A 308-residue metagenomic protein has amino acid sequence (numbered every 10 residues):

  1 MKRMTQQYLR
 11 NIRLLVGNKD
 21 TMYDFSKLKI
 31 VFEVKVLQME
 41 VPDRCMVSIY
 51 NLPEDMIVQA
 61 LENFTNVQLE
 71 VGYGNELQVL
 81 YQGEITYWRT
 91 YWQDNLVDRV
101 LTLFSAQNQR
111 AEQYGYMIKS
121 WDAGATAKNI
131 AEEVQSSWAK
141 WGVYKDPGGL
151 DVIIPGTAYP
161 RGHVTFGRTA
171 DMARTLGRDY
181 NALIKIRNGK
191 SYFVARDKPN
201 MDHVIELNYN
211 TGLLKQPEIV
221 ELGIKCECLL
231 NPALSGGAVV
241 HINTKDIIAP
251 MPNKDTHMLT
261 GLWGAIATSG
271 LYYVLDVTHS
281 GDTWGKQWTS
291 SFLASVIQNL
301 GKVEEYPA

Functional and structural regions predicted by a protein language model:
M1-F64, F104-N108, I205-I247, P252-A308: Juxtamembrane "anchor/assembly" segments of surface/extracellular structural proteins
Y50, G72, R196-D197: Surface loops and adjacent helix of pleckstrin homology
E54-M56, A60-E62, Q68, G72-Y73 (+3 more regions): Sec-dependent N-terminal signal peptides of Gram-negative outer-membrane/periplasmic proteins
T65-Q68, Y87, R99-L101: A surface-exposed, charged beta-strand/loop segment in the N-terminal or early-internal portion of soluble proteins
Q78-Q82: Local beta-strand/beta-hairpin segments that build beta-sheet-rich folds
Y87-D94, T278-T283: Short, conserved beta-turn/loop elements at beta-strand boundaries and strand-helix junctions
N95-V204: Charged- and aromatic-enriched interaction segments used to assemble and dock large macromolecular complexes
